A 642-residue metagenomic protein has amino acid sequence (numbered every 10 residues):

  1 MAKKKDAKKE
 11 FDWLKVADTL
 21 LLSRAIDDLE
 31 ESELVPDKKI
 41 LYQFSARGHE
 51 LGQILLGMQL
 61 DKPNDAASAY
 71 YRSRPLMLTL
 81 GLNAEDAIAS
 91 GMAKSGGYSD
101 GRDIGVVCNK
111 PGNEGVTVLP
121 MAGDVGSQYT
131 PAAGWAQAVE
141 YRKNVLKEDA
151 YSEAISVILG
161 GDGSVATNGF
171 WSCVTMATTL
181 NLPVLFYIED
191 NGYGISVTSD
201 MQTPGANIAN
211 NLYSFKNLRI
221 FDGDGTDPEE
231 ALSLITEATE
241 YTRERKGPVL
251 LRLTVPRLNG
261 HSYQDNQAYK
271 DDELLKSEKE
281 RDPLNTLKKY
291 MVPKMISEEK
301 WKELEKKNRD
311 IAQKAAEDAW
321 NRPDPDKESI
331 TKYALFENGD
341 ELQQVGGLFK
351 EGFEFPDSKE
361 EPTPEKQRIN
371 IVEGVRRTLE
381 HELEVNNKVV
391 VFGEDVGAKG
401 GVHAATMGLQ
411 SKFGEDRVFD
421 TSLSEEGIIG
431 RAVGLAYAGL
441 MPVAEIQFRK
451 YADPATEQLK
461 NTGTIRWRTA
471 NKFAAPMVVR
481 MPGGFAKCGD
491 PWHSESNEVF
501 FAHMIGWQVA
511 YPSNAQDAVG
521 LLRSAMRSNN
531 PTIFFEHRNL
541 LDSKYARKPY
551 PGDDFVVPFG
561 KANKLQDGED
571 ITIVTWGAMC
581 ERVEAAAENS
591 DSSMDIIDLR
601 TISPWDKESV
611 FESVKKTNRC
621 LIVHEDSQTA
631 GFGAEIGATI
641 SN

Functional and structural regions predicted by a protein language model:
M1-G52, M58-Q59, L253, L258-F413 (+2 more regions): Conserved acidic/glycine
D28-L180, Y187, T198-N217, K388 (+2 more regions): Cofactor-binding active-site loop characterized by glycine-rich and histidine/acidic residues
L56, L78-L82, N168-S172, S196-M201 (+10 more regions): Short acidic, glycine/serine/threonine-rich loops at helix termini
A69-Y71, G126, A132, L159-G160 (+8 more regions): Short beta-strand segments
V116-N191, G223-Y241, G397-F473, E495: Thiamine diphosphate
V184, I188-N321, G408, E425 (+3 more regions): Thiamine diphosphate
K487-N530: Internal gly/pro-rich beta-alpha loop/helix module that stabilizes soluble enzyme cofactors or their anionic handles
